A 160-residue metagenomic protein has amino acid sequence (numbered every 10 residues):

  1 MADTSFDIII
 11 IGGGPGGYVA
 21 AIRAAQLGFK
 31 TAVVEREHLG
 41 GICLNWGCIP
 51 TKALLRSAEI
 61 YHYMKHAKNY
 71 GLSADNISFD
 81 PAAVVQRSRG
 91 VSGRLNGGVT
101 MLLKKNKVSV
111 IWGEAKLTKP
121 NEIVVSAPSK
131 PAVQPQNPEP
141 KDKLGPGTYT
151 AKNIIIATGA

Functional and structural regions predicted by a protein language model:
A2-F6, I22-F29, V34-A160: Glycine-rich flavin
G12-P15, R36-E37: Glycine-rich Rossmann-fold phosphate-binding loop(s) that bind the pyrophosphate of adenine dinucleotide cofactors
Y18: Residues forming the Rossmann-fold NAD(P)(H) cofactor-binding site
